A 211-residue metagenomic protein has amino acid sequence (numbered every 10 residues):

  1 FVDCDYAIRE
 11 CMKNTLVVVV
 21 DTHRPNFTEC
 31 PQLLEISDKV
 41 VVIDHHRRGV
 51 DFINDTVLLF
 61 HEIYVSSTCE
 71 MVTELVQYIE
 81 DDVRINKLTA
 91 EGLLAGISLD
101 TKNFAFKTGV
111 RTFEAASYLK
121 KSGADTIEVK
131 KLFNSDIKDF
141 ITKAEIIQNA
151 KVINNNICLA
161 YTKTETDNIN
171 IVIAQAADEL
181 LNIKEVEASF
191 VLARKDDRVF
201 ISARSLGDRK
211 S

Functional and structural regions predicted by a protein language model:
F1, I8-T15, L94, K102-S211: Hydrophobic helix-and-loop "lid/oligomerization" segment in the mid-to-C-terminal part of catalytic domains
F1-E35: N-terminal small/polar loop signature for handling phosphorylated ligands or for N-terminal nucleophile
D5-I8, E29-Q32, L59-E62, V83 (+2 more regions): A generic local secondary-structure boundary/capping motif
L16-V18, K39-I43, L58-H61, C158 (+1 more regions): Hydrophobic/aromatic beta-strand patches that form the interior of the parallel beta-sheet core in alpha/beta enzyme
P25, R48, N182: Residues immediately C-terminal
F27-E29, D51, F106-K107, N170: Short helix/loop capping segments that flank catalytic or ligand/cofactor-binding pockets
Q32-S37, A115-Y118: Catalytic-core regions built around general acid/base machinery
H45-A116: Short alpha-helices
